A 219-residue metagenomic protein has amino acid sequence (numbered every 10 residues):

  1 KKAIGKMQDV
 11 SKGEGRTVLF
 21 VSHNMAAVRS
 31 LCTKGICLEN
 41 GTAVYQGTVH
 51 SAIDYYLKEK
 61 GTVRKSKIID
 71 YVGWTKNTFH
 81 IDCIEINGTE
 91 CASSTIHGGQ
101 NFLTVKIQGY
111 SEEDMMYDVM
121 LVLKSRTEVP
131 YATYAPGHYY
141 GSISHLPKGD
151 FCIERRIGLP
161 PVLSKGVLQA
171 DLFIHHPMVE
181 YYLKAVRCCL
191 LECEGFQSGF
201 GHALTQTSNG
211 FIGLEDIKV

Functional and structural regions predicted by a protein language model:
K1-E14: Helical segment within the ABC ATPase nucleotide-binding domain
K12, R29-S30: Solvent-exposed polar/charged
S22-H23: H-loop/switch region of ABC-family ATPase nucleotide-binding domains
A26: Conserved Rossmann-like nucleotide-cofactor binding loop
S30-V219: Localized sequence-composition bias
